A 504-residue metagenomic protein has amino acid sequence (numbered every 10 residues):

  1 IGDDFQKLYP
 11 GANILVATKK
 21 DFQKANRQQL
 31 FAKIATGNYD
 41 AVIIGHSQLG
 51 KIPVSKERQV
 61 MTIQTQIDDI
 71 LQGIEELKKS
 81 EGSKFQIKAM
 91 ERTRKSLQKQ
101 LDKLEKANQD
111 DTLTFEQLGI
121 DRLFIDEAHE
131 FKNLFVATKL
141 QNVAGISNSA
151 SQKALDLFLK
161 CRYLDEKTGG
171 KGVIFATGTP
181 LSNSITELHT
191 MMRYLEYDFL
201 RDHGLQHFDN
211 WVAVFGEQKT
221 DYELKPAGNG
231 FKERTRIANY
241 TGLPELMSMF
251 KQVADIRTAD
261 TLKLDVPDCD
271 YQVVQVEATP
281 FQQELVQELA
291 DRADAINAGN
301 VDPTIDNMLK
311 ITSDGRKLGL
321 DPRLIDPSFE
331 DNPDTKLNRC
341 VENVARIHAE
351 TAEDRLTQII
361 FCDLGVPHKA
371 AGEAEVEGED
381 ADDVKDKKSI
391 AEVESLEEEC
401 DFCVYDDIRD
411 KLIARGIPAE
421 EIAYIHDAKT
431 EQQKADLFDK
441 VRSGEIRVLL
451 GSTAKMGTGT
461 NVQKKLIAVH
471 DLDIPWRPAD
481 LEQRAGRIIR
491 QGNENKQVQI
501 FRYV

Functional and structural regions predicted by a protein language model:
I1-F22, K33-T36, L195-F199: Conserved helix-turn-beta segment of the N-terminal RecA-like "Helicase ATP-binding" lobe in SF1/SF2 helicases
R27-Q72, K79-E81, F85, R92-R122 (+5 more regions): Inter-lobe coupling linker of SF2 helicases/translocases
S47-Q48, H129-F135, P180, M456-G457 (+2 more regions): Catalytic acidic motif of RecA-like/P-loop NTPases
V60-K79, V136-A150, G372-E399: A solvent-exposed, charged loop/short amphipathic helix patch at secondary-structure junctions
D126-E127, L472: Walker B catalytic acidic pair
E187-T190, T460-I474, Q499-R502: A short beta-strand element within the Helicase C-terminal
L264-V448, A454-M456: Conserved Helicase C-terminal RecA-like lobe
I489-V504: Conserved segment of the helicase C-terminal RecA-like domain
